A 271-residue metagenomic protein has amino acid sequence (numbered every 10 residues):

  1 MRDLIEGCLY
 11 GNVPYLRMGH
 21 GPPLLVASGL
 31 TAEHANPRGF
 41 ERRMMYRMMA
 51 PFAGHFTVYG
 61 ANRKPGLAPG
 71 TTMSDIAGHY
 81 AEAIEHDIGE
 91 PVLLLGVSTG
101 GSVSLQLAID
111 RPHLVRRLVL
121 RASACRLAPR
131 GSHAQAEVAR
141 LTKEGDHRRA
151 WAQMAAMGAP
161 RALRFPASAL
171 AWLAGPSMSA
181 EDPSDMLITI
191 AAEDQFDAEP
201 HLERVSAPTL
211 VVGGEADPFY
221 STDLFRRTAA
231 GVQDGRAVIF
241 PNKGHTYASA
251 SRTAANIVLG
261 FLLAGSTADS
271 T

Functional and structural regions predicted by a protein language model:
I5-A68: Conserved HGGG/HGGXW glycine-rich cap/lid loop of the alpha/beta-hydrolase fold
D75-L93: Conserved acidic catalytic loop of the alpha/beta-hydrolase fold
G96-G101, G214: Conserved alpha/beta-hydrolase "nucleophile elbow" surrounding the catalytic nucleophile
S102-L105, I109, R117-G145, D185: Flexible "cap/lid" loop of the alpha/beta hydrolase fold
P129-S132, R148-D194, H201: Conserved alpha/beta-hydrolase catalytic His-Asp/Glu region
V205, V211-G213: Short beta-strand/loop motif that positions the catalytic acidic residue of the alpha/beta-hydrolase fold
P218-L224: Conserved alpha/beta-hydrolase "acid-adjacent" motif
K243-A255: Catalytic histidine-centered segment of alpha/beta-hydrolase-like enzymes
